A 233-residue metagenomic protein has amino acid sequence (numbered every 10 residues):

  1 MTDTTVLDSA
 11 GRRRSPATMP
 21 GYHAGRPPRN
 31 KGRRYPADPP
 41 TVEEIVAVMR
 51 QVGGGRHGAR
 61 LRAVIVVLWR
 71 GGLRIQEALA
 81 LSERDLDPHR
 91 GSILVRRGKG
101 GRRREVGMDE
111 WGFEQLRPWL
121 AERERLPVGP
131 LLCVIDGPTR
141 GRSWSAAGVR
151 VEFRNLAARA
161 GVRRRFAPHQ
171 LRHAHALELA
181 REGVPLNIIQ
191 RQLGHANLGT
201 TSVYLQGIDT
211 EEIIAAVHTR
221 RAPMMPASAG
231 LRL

Functional and structural regions predicted by a protein language model:
M1-L233: Conserved catalytic core of the tyrosine transesterase superfamily
